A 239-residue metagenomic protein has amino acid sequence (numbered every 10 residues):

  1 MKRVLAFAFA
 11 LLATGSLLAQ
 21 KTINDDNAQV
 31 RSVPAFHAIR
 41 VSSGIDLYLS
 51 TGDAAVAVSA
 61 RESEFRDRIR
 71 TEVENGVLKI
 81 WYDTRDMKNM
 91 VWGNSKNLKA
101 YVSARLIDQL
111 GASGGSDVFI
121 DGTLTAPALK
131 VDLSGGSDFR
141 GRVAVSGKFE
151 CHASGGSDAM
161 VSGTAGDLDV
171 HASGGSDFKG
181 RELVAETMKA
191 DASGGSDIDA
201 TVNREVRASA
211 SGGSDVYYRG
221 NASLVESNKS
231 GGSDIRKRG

Functional and structural regions predicted by a protein language model:
M1-D25: Bacterial Sec-dependent N-terminal signal peptides
V4-A6, V33, D215: Generic intrinsically disordered, low-complexity segments enriched for polar/acidic and small residues
L18-S113, D117-D132, R142-E150, M160-L168 (+3 more regions): Acidic (Asp/Glu) and glycine-rich low-complexity loops/linkers that are typically intrinsically disordered
A159-G239: Short, surface-exposed interaction patches in beta-rich subdomains that mediate adhesion/assembly near membranes
